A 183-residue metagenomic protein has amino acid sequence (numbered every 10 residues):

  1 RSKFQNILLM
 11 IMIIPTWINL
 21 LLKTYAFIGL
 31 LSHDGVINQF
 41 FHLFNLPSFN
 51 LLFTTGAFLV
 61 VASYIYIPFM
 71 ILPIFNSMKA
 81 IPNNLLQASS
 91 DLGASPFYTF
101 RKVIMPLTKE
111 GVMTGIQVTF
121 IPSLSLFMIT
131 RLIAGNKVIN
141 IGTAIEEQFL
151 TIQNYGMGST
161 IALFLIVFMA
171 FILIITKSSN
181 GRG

Functional and structural regions predicted by a protein language model:
R1-K79, V103, L107, G111-F127 (+2 more regions): Membrane-water interface segments at the C-terminal ends of transmembrane alpha-helices in multi-pass inner-membrane
N6-M10, Q39-L43, Q87-D91, Y98 (+2 more regions): Short amphipathic alpha-helical coupling elements at transmembrane boundaries
I14, N84-L92, G158: Short hydrophobic faces within alpha-helices
L85, S178-G183: Short cytosolic juxtamembrane segments of multi-pass membrane proteins
L92-G93, P106: Glycine/proline-centered hinge or cleavage motifs at structural transition points of membrane proteins
N136-Q148: Short hydrophobic, aromatic-rich alpha-helical segments embedded in or entering the lipid bilayer of multi-pass
